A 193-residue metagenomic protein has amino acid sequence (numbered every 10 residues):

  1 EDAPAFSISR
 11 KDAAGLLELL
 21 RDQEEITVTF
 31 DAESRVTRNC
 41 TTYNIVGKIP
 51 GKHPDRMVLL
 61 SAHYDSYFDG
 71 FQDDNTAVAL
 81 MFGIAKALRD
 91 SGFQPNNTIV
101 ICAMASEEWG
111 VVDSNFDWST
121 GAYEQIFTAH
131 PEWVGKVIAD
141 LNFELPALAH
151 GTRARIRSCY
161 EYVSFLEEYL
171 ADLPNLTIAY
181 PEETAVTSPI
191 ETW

Functional and structural regions predicted by a protein language model:
D2-Q72, F82-N96: Soluble metallo-hydrolase cores and metallopeptidase-like ectodomains found primarily in the secretory/periplasmic
A13, R35, P50-P54, Y64-S66 (+4 more regions): Short, glycine-/Ser/Thr-/acidic-enriched flexible segments
L19, T128, Y169-D172: Residues that form generic nucleotide/phosphate-binding pockets
E25, P54-V58, P95-I99, V134-A139 (+1 more regions): Loop/turn elements at helix/coil->beta-strand transitions in domains of secreted/extracellular proteins
D31-E33, M104, F143, P181: Conserved beta-strand termini and adjacent loop/short-helix elements that scaffold enzyme active sites in alpha/beta
C40, P146-W193: Active-site-adjacent substrate-binding region of metalloamidase/peptidase-like peptide-processing proteins
T41-N44, S66-F165: Acidic/histidine-rich catalytic neighborhood of metal-dependent amide-processing enzymes
